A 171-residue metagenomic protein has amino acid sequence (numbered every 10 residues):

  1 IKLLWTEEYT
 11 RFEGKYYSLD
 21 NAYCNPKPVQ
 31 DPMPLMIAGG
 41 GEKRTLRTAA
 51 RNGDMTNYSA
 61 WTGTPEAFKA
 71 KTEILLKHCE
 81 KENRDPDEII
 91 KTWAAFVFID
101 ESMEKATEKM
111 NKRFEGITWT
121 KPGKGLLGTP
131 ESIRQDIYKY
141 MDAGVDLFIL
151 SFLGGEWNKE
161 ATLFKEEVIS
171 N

Functional and structural regions predicted by a protein language model:
I1-N171: Active-site-adjacent structural elements that line small-molecule/cofactor binding pockets in enzymes
